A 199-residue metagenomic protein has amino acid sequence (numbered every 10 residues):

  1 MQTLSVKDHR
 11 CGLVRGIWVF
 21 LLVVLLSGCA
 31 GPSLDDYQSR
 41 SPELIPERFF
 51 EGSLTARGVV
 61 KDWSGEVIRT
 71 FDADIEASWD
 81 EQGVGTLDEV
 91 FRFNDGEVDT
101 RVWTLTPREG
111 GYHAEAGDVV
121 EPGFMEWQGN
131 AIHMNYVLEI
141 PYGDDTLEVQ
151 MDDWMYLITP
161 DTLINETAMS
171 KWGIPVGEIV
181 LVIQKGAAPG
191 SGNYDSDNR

Functional and structural regions predicted by a protein language model:
Q2-W18: Bacterial N-terminal signal peptides that target proteins for export
L25-G28: C-terminal motif of bacterial Sec signal peptides marking the signal peptidase cleavage site
A30-S33: Bacterial signal peptide processing site
D35, A73, W79, F93 (+2 more regions): Sequence-level preference for short, compositionally simple segments enriched in small aliphatic or small polar residues
Y37-S53: N-terminal helix-cap/turn-to-beta initiation motif at the start of protein domains
R57, K61-Y142: Central antiparallel beta-sheet cores of small beta-barrel/beta-sandwich binding domains
V67-A73, T146-M151, P175-I179: Amphipathic hydrophobic-ligand
D152-R199: Glycine-rich, aromatic-bearing surface loops/beta-hairpins
